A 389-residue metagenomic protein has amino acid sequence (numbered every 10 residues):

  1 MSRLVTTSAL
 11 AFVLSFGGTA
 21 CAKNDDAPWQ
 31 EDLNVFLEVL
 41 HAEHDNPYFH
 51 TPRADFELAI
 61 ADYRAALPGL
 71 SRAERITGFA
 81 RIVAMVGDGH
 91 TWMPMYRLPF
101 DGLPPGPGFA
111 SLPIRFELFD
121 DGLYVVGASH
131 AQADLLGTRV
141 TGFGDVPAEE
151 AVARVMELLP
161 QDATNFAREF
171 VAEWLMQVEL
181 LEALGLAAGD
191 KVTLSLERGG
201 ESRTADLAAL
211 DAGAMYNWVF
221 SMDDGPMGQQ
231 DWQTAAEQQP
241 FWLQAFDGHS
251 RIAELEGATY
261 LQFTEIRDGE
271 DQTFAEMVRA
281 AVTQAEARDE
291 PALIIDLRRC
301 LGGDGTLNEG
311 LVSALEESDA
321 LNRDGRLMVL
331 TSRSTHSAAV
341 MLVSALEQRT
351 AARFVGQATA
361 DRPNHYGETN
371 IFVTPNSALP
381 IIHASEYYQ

Functional and structural regions predicted by a protein language model:
M1-V5: Positively charged n-region of N-terminal signal peptides that target proteins for export
T6-T7, A285: N-terminal hydrophobic alpha-helix used for membrane targeting or insertion
T7-G17: Bacterial N-terminal signal peptides
S8-L10, E201, E368: A generic, residue-level signal for flexible/boundary positions that often mark functional hotspots
S15, F100-G102, N308: Hydrophobic alpha-helical membrane context
F16-A22, Y387-Q389: Short, intrinsically disordered, charge-balanced linker/junction segments flanking boundaries in proteins
A22-A292, R299, R323, V373: Flexible, low-complexity junctional segments that flank or bridge functional domains
A287-I294, R298-Q389: Conserved acidic, small-residue-rich alpha-beta core segments centered on
